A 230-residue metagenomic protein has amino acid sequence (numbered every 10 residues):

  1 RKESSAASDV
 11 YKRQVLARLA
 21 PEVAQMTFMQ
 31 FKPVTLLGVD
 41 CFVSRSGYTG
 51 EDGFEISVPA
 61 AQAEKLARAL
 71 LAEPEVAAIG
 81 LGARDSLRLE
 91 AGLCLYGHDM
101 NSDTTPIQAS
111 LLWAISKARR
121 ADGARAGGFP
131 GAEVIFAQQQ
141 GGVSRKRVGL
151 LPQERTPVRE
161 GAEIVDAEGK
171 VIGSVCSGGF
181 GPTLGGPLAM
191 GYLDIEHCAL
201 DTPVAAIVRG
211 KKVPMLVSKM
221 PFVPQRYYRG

Functional and structural regions predicted by a protein language model:
S5-S8, K12-G230: Conserved, structured C-terminal
